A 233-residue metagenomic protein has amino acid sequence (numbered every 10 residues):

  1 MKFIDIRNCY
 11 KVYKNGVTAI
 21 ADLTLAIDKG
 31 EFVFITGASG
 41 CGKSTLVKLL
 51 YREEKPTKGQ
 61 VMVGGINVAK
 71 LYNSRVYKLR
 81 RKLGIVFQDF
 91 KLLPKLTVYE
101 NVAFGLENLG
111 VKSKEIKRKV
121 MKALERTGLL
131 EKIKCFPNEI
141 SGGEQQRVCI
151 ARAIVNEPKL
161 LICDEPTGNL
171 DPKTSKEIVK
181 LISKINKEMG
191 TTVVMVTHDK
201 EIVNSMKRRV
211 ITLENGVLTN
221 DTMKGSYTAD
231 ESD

Functional and structural regions predicted by a protein language model:
Y51: Helix-to-loop junction immediately C-terminal to a conserved catalytic motif
G59-N67: Conserved ABC transporter NBD signature motif
L96-F104: Short coil-to-helix segment of the ABC ATPase nucleotide-binding domain corresponding to the Q-loop/switch region
F136-I140, E144-Q146: Conserved ABC ATPase signature
V155-K159: A short, proline-enriched helix->beta-strand linker immediately N-terminal to the Walker B motif in ABC-type P-loop
L161-D164: Catalytic Walker B motif of ABC-type/P-loop ATPase nucleotide-binding domains
